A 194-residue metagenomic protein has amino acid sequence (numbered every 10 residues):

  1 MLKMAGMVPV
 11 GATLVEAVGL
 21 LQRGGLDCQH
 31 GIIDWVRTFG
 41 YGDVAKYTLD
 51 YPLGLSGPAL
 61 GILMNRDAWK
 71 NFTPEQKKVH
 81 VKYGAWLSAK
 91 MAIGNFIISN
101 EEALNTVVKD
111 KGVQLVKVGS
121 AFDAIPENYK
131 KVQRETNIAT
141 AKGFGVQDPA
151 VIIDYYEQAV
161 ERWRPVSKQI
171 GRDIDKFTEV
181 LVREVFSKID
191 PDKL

Functional and structural regions predicted by a protein language model:
M1-L194: N-terminal secretory/targeting leader peptides
